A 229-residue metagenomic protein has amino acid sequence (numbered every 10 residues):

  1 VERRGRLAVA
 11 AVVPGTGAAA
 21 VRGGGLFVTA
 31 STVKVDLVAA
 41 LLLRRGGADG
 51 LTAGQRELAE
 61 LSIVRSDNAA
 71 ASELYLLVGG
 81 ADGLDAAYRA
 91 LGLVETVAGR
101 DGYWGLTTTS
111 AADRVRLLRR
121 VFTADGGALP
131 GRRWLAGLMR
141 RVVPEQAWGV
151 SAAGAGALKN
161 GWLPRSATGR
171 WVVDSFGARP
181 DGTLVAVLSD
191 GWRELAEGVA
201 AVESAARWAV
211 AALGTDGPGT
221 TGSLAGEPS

Functional and structural regions predicted by a protein language model:
V1-A20, L76-S229: Penicillin-recognizing serine hydrolase domain
G17, L26-D49, S62, V185: Active-site SXXK
T32-V35, V64, N68, T107-V115: Short alpha-helical patches at coil-to-helix transitions and adjacent helical residues in well-structured domains
V35-V38, A71, V202: A general structural signal for well-ordered alpha-helical segments in protein cores
G46-V94: Conserved catalytic neighborhood of penicillin-recognizing serine enzymes
